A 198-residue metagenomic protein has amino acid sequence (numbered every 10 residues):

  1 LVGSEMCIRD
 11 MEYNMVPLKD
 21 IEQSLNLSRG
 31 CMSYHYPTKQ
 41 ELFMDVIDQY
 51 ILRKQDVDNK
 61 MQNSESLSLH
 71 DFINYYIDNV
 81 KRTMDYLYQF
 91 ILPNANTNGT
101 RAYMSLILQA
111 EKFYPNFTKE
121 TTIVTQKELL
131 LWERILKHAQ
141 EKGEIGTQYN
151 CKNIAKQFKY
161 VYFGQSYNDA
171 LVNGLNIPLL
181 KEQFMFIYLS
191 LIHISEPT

Functional and structural regions predicted by a protein language model:
L1-C7, E196-T198: Short, small-residue-biased leader/transition segments that mark boundaries at the very start of proteins
S4-E5, I21, V46, Y50 (+2 more regions): Generic hydrophobic, amphipathic alpha-helix propensity
D10-M11, I192-H193: Short, low-complexity export/processing leader segments characterized by acidic and small residues
M11-Q49: Helix-turn-helix
P37-E41, D45, N63, L67 (+3 more regions): Residues in soluble alpha-helical coiled-coils and helical-bundle/repeat scaffolds
D45, N59-N98, C151-F158, K181: Hydrophobic alpha-helical connector segments
N94, N116-Q126, Q140-I187: Hydrophobic/aromatic-rich alpha-helical bundle segments in the mid-to-C-terminal region
A95-S105, A110-E141: Amphipathic alpha-helical packing segments from all-alpha helical-bundle domains
